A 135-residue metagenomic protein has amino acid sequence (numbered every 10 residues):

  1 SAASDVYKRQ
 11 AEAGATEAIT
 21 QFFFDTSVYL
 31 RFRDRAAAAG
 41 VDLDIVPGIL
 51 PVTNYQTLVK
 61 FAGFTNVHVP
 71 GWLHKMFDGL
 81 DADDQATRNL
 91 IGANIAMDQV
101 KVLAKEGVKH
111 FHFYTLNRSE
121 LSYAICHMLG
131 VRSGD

Functional and structural regions predicted by a protein language model:
S1-Y7: Short, small-residue-biased leader/transition segments that mark boundaries at the very start of proteins
A2, G14, V41-D42, G107: Short loop/turn motifs at secondary-structure junctions
Q10, G14, P47, F111: Conserved, mostly hydrophobic/aromatic
A13, Q99-H110: A structural motif corresponding to the C-terminal end of an alpha-helix and its immediate exit/capping segment
T16-D25, H112-T115: Catalytic beta/alpha-barrel core
F22-A37, R118-A124: Active-site-adjacent beta->alpha loops and helix N-cap segments on the catalytic face of soluble alpha/beta enzymes
G40-A93, D98-Q99, L129-D135: Active-site pocket-lining/capping segments in soluble small-molecule metabolic enzymes
E106, H112-D135: C-terminal/domain-terminus segments
